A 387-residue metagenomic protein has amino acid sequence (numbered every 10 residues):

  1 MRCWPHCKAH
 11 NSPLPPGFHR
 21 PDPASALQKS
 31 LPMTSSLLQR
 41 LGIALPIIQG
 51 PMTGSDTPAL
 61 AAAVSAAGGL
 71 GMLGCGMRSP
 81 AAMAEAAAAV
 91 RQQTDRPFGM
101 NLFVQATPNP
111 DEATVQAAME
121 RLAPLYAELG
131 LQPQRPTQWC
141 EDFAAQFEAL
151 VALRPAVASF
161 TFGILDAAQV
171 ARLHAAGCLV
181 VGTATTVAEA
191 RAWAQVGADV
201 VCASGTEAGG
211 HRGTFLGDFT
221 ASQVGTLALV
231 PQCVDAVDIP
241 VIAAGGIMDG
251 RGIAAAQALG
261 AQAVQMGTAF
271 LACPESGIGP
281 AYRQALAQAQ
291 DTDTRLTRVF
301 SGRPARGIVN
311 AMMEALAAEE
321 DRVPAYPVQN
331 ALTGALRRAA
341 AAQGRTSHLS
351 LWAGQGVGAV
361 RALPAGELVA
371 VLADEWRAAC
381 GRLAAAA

Functional and structural regions predicted by a protein language model:
H19-P32: Short, Lys/Arg-enriched N-terminal segments with co-localized hydrophobic residues within the first ~10-30 amino acids
L31-A236, L372: Active-site entrance/lid segments in N-terminal catalytic domains of soluble metabolic enzymes
H211-L216, T220-I242, I247-A387: Conserved active-site-proximal phosphate/metal-binding subdomains
